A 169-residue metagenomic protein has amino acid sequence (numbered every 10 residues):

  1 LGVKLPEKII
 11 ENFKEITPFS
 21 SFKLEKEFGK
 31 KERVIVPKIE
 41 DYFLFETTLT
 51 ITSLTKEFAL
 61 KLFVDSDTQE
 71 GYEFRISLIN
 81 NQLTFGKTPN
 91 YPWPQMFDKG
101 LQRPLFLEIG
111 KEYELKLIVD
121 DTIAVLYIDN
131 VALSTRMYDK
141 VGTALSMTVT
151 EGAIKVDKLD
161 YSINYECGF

Functional and structural regions predicted by a protein language model:
L1-F169: Extracellular glycan-recognition regions
